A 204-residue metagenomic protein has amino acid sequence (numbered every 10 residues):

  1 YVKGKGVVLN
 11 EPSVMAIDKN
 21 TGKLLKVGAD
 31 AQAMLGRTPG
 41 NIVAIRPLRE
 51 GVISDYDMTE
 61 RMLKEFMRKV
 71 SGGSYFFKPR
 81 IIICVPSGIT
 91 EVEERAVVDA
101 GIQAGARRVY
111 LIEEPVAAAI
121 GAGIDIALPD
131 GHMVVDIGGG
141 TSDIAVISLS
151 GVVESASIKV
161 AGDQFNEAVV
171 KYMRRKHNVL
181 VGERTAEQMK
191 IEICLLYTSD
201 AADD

Functional and structural regions predicted by a protein language model:
Y1-I137, A145-S199: Nucleotide/phosphate-binding catalytic cleft detector across ATP-hydrolyzing and phosphate-transferring enzymes
G140: Conserved Rossmann-like nucleotide-cofactor binding loop
D200-D204: A short, hydrophobic C-terminal helix/tail in secreted or cell-surface proteins
